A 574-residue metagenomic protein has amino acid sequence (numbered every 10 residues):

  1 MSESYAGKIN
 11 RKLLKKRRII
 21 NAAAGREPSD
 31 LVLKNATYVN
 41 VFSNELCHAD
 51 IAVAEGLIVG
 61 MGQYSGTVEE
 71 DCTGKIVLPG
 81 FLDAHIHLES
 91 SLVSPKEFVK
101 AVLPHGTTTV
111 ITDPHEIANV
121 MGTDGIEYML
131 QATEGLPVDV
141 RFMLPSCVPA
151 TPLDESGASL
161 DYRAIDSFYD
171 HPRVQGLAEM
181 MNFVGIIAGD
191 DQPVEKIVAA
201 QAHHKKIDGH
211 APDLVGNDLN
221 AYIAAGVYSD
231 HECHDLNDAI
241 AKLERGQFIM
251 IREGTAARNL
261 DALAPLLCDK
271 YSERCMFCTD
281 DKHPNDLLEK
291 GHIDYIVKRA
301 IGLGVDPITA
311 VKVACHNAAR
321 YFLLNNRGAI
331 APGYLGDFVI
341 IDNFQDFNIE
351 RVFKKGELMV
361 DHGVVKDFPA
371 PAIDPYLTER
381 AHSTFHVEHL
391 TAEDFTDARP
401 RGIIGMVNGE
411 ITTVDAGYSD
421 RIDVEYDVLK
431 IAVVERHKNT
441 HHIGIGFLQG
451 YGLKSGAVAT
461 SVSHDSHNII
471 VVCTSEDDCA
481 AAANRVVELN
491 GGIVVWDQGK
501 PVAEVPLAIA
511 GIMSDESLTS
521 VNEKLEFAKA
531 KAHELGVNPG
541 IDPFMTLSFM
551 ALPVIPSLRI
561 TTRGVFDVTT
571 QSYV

Functional and structural regions predicted by a protein language model:
M1-A49, V53-A54, G62, L103-H105 (+2 more regions): Active-site microenvironment of metallo-dependent hydrolases
S2-A23, V99-K206, K270, V502-P506: Divalent-metal coordination cores built from histidine and acidic residues
E27-K34, Y64-T112: Replace "His-x-His-based motif
A36, G56, G74, H85 (+9 more regions): Divalent metal-coordination and catalytic microenvironments
D83-S94, P149-L160, Y228: Active-site mouth loops of central-metabolism enzymes
H87-S91, H115-I117, P145-A150, M180-F183 (+4 more regions): Active-site beta-loop-alpha junctions enriched in small/polar residues
M121-G125, T151-G157, A188-Q192, D218-Y222 (+8 more regions): Short acidic, glycine/serine/threonine-rich loops at helix termini
S159-E179, G185-M250, A257-F277, L288-G302 (+1 more regions): Histidine/acidic residue-rich metal-binding segments in metalloenzymes
